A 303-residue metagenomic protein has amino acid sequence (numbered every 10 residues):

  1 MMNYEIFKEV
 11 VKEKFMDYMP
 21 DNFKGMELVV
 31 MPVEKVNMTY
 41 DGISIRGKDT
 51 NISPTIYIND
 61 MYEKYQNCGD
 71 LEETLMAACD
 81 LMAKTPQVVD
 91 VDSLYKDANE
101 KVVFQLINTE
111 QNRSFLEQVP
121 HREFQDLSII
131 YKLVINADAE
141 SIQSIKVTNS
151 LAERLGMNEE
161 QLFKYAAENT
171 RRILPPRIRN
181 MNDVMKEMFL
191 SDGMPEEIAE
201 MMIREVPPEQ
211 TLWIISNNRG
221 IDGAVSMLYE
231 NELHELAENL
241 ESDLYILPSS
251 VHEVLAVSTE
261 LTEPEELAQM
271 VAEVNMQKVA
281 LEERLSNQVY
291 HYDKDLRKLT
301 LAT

Functional and structural regions predicted by a protein language model:
M1-V36: N-terminal alpha-helical "arm" segments
M2, N149-E153, M157, G220-M227: Generic amphipathic alpha-helical segments used as scaffolds and interaction surfaces in large, multi-domain proteins
N3-V11, D70, T74, N158 (+3 more regions): Short amphipathic alpha-helical segments
V11-F23, A78-M82, A166, L236-L240 (+1 more regions): Hydrophobic, Leu/Ile/Phe/Ala-enriched alpha-helical segments that form helix-helix packing faces
K12-D17, I43, E196-I203, L233 (+1 more regions): Intrinsically disordered, low-complexity boundary segments flanking structured domains
M19, F23, Q87, L174-I178 (+2 more regions): Residue-level signal for secondary-structure boundary elements
M26-I215: Charged, alpha-helical interface segments at or near domain boundaries
N218-T303: C-terminal structured domains
